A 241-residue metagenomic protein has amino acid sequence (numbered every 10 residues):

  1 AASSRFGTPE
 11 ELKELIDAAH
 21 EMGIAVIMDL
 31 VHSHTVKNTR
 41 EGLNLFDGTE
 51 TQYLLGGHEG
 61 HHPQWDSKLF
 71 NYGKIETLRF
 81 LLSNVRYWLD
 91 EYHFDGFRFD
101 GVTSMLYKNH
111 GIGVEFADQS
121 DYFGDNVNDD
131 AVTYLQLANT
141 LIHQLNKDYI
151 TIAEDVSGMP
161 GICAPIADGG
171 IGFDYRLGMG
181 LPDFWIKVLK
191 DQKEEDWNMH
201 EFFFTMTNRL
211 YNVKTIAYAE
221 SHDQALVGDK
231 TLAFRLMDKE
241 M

Functional and structural regions predicted by a protein language model:
A1-V127: Substrate-binding/active-site clefts of carbohydrate-active enzymes
H93-D95, H110-M241: Conserved alpha/beta catalytic core and glycan-binding cleft of carbohydrate-active enzymes
